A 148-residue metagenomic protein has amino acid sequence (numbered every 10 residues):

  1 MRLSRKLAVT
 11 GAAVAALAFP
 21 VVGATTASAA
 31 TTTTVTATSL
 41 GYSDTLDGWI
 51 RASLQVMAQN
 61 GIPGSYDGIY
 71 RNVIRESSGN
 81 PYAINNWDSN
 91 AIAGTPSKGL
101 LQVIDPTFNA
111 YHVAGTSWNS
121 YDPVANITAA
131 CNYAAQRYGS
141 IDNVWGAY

Functional and structural regions predicted by a protein language model:
M1-S43: N-terminal prepro-regions of secreted/extracellular proteins
D44-Y148: Peptidoglycan cell-wall recognition and remodeling modules
